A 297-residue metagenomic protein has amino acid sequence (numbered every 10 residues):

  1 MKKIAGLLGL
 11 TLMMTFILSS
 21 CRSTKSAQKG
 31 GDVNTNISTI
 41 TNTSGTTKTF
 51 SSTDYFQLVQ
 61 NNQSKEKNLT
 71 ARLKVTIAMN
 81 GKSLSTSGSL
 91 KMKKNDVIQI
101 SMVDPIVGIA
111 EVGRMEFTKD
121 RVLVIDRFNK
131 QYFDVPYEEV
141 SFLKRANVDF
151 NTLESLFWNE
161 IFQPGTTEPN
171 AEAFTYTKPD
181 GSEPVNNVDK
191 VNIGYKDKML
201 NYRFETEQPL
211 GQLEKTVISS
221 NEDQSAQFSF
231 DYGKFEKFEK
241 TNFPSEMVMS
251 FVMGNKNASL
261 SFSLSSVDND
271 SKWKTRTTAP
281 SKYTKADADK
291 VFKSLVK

Functional and structural regions predicted by a protein language model:
M1-G9: Bacterial N-terminal signal peptides that target proteins for export
F16-S20: C-terminal motif of bacterial Sec signal peptides marking the signal peptidase cleavage site
R22-L84, A288-K297: N-terminal leader/targeting segments and the immediate start of mature chains
S23-K25, T166-K282: Gly/Pro-enriched, hydrophobic low-complexity segments that function as extracytoplasmic propeptides/linkers
Y55, R127-N201: Flexible, processing/modification-adjacent segments and terminal tails in exported/periplasmic/extracellular proteins
N61-L69, M79-L84, K91-N95, P209 (+1 more regions): Edge/loop elements at the starts and ends of beta-strands within beta-rich repeat scaffolds
T76-A78, P105-G108, N129, N221-D223 (+2 more regions): Hydrophobic lipid-interacting interfaces of membrane-associated proteins
V97-S155, K285-A288: An acidic-aromatic
